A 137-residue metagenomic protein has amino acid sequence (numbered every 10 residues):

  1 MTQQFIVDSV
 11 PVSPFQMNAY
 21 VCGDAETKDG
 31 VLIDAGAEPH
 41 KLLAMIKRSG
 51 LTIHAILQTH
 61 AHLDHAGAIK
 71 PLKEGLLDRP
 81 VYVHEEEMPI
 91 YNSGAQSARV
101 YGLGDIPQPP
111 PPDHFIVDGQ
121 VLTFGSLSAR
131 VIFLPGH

Functional and structural regions predicted by a protein language model:
M1-I6, Y101-G104, G125-A129: Short Pro/Gly-enriched beta-strand edge/turn motifs at strand-loop
T2-S49: Conserved beta-strand hairpin/beta-sheet module of binuclear metal-dependent hydrolase folds, prominently
V21, G119-H137: Core dinuclear metal-dependent hydrolase active-site scaffold
D24-T27, D78, L127: Short loop segments at secondary-structure junctions
G30, I56, P80, I132-F133: Hydrophobic "anchor" residues on beta-strands that sit immediately upstream of conserved functional sites
E38-F124: Active-site HxH/HxHxD metal-binding segment of metal-dependent hydrolases
